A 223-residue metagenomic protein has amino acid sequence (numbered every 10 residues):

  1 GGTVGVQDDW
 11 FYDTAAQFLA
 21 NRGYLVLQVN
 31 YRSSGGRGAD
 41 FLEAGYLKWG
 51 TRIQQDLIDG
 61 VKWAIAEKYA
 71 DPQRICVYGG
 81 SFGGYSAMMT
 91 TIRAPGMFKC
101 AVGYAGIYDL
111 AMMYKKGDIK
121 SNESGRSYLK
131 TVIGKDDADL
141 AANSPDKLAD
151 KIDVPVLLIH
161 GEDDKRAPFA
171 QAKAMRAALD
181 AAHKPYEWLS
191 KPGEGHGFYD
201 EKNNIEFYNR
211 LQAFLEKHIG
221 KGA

Functional and structural regions predicted by a protein language model:
G1-G2: Short beta-strand element of the alpha/beta-hydrolase
V6, Y12-R22, Q28-A223: Active-site-proximal cap/loop segments of hydrolase catalytic domains
